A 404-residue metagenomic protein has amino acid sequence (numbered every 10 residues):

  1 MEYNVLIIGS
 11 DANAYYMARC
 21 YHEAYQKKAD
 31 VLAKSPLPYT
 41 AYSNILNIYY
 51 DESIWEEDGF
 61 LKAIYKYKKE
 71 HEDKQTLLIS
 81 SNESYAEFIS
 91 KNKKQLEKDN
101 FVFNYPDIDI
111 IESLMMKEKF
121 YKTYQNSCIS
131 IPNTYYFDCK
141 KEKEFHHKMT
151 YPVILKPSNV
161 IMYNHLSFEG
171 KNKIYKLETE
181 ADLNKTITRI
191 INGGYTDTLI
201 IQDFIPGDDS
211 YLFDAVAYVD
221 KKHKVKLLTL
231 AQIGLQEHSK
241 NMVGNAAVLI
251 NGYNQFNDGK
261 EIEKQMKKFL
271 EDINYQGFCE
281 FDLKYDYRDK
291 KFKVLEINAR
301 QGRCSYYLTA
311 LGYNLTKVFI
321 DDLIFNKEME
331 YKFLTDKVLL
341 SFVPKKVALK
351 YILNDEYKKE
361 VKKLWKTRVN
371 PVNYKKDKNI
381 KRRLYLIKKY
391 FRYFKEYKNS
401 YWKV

Functional and structural regions predicted by a protein language model:
M1-P106, K140-K141, Y401-W402: ATP-binding N-terminal substructure of ATP-dependent carboxylate-amine bond-forming enzymes
E97-I174: A conserved helix-loop-beta module that forms one wall/lid of the active-site cleft in ATP-utilizing catalytic domains
S130-T134, F168-P206: Conserved ATP-binding module of the ATP-grasp superfamily
P132, F213-A215, F281: Change "...and in nucleic-acid phosphodiester-cleaving endonucleases..." to "...and in nucleic-acid processing enzymes
V153, K226, K291-E296: Protein kinase-like catalytic core scaffold
N172, E178-A181, D203-N274, N298-L323: ATP-dependent carboxylate/phosphate-activation module, predominantly the ATP-grasp catalytic core and closely related
Q202-D203, Q276-R288: A short glycine-rich, hydrophobically flanked beta-strand micro-motif that places a catalytic Asp/Glu for divalent metal
D321-V404: Peripheral (often C-terminal) accessory segments that flank ATP-dependent C-N-forming ligase machineries
